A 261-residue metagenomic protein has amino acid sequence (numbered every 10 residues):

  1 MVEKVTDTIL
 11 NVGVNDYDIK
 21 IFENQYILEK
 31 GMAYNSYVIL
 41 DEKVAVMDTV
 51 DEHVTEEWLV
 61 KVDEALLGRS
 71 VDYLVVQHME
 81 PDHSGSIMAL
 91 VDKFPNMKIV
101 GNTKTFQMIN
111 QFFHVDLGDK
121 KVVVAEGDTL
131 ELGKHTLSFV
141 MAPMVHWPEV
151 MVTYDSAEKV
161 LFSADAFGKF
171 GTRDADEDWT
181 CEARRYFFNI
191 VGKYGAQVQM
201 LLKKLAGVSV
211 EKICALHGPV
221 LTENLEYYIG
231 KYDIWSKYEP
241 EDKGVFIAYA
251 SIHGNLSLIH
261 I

Functional and structural regions predicted by a protein language model:
E3-E64, V152-D155, K159-S163, V245 (+1 more regions): Conserved beta-strand hairpin/beta-sheet module of binuclear metal-dependent hydrolase folds, prominently
K4-D7, V100-V150, Y194-Q197: Metallo-beta-lactamase
M47-T49, D72-M79, I99-N102, L161-A164 (+1 more regions): Active-site neighborhood of phospho(di)ester-bond hydrolases with catalytic His/Asp-centered motifs
H53-V100: Active-site metal-binding motif and surrounding structural segment of the metallo-beta-lactamase
T136-E223: Metallo-beta-lactamase
G218, T222-K231, W235-E241: Terminal amphipathic helices with adjacent charged low-complexity linkers/tails
Y249-I252: Residue-level signal for short, function-critical loop segments
I259-I261: Conserved small/polar residues in nucleotide/adenosyl-binding loops
